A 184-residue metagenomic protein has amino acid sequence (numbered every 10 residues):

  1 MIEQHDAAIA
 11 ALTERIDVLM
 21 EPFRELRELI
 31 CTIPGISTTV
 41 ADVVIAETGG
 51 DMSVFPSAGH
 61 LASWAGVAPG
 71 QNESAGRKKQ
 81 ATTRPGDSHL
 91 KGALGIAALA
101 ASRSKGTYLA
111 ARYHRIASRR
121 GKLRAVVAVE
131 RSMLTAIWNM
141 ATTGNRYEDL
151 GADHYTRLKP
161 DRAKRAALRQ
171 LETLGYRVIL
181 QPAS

Functional and structural regions predicted by a protein language model:
M1-S184: A detector of single, family-specific signature residues that are central to catalytic or substrate-handling motifs
